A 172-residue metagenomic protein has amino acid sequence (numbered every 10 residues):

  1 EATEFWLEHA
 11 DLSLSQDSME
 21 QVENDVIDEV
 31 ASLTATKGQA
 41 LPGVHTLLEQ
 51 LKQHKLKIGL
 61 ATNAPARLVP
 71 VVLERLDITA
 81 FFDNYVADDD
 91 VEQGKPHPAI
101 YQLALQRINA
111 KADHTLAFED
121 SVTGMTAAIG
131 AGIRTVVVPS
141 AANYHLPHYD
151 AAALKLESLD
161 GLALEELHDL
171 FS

Functional and structural regions predicted by a protein language model:
E1-A2, S18, V22, I100-Y101: Hydrophobic alpha-helical packing elements
E1-L14, V72, A104-L105: Helix-loop "lid/cap" segments that line or gate small-molecule binding pockets
F5, H9, D25-L33, Q50-H54 (+3 more regions): Solvent-exposed, charged/polar functional surfaces in cytosolic regulatory/catalytic domains
L7-T46: Metal-dependent phosphoesterase signature
Q16, E20, G38-P42, N63 (+2 more regions): Non-catalytic, surface-exposed connector residues within folded enzymatic/regulatory domains
S32-L60, A66, P70: Short, acidic loop-to-helix structural element flanking the phosphoryl-transfer center in phosphate-processing enzymes
E49-K52, P65-S172: Asp-based, Mg2+/Mn2+-dependent phosphohydrolase catalytic module
